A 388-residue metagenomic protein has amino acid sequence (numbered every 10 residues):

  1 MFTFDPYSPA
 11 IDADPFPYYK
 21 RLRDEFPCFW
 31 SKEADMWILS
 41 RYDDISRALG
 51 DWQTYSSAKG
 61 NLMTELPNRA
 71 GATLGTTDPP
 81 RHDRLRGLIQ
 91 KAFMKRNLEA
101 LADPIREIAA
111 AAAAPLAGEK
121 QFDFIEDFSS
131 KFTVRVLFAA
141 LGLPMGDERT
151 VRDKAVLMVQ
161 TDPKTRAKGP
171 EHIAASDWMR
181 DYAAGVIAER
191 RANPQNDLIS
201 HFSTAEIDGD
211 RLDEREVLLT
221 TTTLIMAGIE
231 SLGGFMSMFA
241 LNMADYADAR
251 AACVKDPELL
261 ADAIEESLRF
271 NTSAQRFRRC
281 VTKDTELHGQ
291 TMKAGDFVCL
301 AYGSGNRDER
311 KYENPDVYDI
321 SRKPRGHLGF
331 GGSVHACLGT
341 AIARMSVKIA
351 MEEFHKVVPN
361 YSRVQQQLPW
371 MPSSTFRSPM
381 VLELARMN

Functional and structural regions predicted by a protein language model:
M1-N388: Cytochrome P450
